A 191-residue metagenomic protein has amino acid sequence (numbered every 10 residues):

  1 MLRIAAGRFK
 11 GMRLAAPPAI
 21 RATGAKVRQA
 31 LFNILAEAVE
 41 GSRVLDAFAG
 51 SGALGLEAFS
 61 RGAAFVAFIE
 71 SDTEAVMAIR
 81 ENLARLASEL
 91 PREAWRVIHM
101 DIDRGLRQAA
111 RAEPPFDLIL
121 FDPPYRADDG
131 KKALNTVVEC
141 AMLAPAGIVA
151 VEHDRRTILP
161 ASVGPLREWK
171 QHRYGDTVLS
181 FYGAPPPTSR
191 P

Functional and structural regions predicted by a protein language model:
M1-P191: Class I S-adenosyl-L-methionine-dependent methyltransferase catalytic core
